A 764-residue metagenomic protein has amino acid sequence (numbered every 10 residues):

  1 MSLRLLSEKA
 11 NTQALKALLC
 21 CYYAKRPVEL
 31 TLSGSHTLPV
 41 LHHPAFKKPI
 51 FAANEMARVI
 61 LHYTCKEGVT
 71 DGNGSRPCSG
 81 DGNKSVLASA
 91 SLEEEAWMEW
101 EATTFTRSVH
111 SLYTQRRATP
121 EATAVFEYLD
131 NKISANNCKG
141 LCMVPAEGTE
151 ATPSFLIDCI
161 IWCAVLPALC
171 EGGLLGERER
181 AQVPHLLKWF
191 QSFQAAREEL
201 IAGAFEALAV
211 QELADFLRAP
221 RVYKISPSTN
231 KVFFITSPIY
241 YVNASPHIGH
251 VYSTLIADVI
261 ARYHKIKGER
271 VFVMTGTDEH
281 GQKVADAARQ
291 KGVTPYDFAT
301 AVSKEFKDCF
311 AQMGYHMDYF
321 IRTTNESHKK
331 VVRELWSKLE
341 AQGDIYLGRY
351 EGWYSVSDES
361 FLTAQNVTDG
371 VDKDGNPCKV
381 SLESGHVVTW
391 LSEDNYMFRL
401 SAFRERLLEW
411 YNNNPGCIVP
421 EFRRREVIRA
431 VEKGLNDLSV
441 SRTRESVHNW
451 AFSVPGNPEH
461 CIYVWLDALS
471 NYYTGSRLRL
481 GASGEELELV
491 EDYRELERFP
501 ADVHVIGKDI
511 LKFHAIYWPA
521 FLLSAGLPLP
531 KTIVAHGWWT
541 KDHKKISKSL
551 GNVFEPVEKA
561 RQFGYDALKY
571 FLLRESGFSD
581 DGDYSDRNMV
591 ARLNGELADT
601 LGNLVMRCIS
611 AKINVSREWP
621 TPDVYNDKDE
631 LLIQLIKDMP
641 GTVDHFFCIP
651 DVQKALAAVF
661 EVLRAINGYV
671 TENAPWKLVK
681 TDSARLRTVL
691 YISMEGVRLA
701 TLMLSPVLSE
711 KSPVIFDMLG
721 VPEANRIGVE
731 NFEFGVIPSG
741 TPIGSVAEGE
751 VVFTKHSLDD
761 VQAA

Functional and structural regions predicted by a protein language model:
M1-D130, N137-C142: GST-like domain detector, emphasizing the conserved glutathione-binding G-site in the N-terminal thioredoxin-like
S2-R4, L30-H43, P49-I50, Y63 (+7 more regions): Basic, alpha-helical terminal appendages of large translation-related enzymes
L15-L30, R218-L347: N-terminal Rossmann-like or analogous alpha/beta NTP/dinucleotide-binding catalytic cores that position adenine
C20, K338, Y354, V380 (+1 more regions): The −1 position to Zn-ligating cysteines in a subset of zinc-ribbon hairpins
V144-G173, Q182, F193, H514: GST superfamily/GST-like fold recognition
Q211-G268, F272-T275, S327-V331, V380-N614 (+1 more regions): Structured secondary-structure scaffolds
Q342-R404, L408: Cys/His-rich short segments
L511, S579, K612-V624, K628-L686: Active-site-proximal binding-pocket segments
